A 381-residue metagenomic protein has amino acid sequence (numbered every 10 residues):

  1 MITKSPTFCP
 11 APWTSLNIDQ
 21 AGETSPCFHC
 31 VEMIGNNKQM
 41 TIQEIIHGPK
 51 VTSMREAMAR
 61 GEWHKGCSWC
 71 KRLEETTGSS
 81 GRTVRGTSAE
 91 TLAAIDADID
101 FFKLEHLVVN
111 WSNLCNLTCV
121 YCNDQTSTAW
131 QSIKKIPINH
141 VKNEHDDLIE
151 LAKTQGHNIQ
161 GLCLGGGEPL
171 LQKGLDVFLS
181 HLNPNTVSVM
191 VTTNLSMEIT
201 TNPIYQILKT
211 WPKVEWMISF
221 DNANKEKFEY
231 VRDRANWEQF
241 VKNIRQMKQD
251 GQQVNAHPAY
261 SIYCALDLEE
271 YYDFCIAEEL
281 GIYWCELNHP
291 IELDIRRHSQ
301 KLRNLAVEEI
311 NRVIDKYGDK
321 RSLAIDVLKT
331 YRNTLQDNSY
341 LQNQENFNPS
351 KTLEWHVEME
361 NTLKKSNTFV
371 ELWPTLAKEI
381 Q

Functional and structural regions predicted by a protein language model:
M1-H140, T154-H157, I325-Q381: N-terminal pre-core extensions flanking Radical SAM catalytic domains
A21, M190, W211-M217, N236-I380: Conserved C-terminal portion of the radical SAM core fold that forms the substrate/S-adenosylmethionine-binding
C30-M33, M54-A57, F228-D233, N255-A259 (+2 more regions): Active-site rim elements
Q43, C119, D176-S180, R245 (+1 more regions): Non-transmembrane alpha-helical segments in soluble domains of secreted/periplasmic/extracellular proteins
H64-C67, F102, C163, F178 (+1 more regions): Metal-dependent nucleotidyl/phosphoryl-transfer cores and adjacent nucleic-acid-binding surfaces
L104-L114, Q125-E144, H157-Q172, N185-T200 (+3 more regions): Core AdoMet radical
I149-G156, L179-N183, Q206-K209: Leucine-rich repeat
G174-S180, T200-I207, D267-E270: Distinct, well-ordered alpha-helical segments
